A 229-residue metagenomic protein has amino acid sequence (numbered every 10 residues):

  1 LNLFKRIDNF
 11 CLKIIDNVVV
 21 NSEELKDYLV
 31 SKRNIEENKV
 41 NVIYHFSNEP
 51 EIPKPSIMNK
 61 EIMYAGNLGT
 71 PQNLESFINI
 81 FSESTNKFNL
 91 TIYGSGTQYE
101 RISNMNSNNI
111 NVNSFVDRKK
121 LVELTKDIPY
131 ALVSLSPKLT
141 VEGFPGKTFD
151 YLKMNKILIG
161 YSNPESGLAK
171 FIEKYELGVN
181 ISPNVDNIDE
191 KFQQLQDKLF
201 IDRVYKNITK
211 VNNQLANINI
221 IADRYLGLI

Functional and structural regions predicted by a protein language model:
L1-V18: Membrane-proximal helix-turn-helix segments that form the acceptor-binding/catalytic region of lipid-linked
E24, I43-F46: Carbohydrate-associated surface elements
H45, Y64-G69, S95, S114-F115: Conserved donor-binding loops in enzymes that form glycosidic bonds
P55-Q72, I78-S82, T91: Conserved donor-binding/catalytic core segment of Leloir-type glycosyltransferases
N59, N89, Y93, Y99-E123: Nucleotide-activated donor-binding/catalytic signature segment of Leloir-type glycosyltransferases, i.e., the conserved
Q72, D117-K126, A131-L152, L158-K170: Nucleotide-sugar-dependent
N163-F192: Change "using UDP/GDP/dTDP sugars" to "using nucleotide sugars
P183-E190, Q196-I229: A charged, aromatic-enriched C-terminal amphipathic alpha-helix characteristic of glycosyltransferases across folds
